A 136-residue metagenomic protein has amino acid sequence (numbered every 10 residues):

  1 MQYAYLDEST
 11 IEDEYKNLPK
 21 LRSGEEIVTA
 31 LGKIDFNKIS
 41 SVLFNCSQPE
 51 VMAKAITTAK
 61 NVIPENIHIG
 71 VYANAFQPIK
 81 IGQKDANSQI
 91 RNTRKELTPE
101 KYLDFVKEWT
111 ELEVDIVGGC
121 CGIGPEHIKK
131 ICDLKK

Functional and structural regions predicted by a protein language model:
M1-K136: Domain-level signal for soluble alpha/beta catalytic cores
